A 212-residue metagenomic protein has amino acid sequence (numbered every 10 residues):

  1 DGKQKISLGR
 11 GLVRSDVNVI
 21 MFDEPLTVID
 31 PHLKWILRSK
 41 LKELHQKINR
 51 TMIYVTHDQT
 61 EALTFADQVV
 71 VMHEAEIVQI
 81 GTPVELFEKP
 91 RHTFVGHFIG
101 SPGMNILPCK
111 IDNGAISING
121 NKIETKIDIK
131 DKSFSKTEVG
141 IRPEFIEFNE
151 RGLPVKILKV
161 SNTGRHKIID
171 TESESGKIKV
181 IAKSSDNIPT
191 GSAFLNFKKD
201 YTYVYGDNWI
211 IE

Functional and structural regions predicted by a protein language model:
D1-H92: ABC ATPase nucleotide-binding domains
R10, A66, P90, F98-I99 (+3 more regions): Short, flexible helix/strand-to-coil boundary loops that buttress conserved ligand/catalytic motifs in alpha/beta
L44, P108, I129-D131: Short secondary-structure boundary/capping segments
T60, V84, T93, N105 (+2 more regions): Glycine-centered loop/turn positions within well-structured domains that cap or flank conserved ligand/cofactor-binding
T82, H97, S101, R165: Gly/Ser/Thr-rich helix-start
K89-D112, G140: C-terminal boundary and immediately downstream tail of ABC-type ATPase nucleotide-binding domains
P102-M104, A115-E212: Non-catalytic connector elements of ABC transporters
